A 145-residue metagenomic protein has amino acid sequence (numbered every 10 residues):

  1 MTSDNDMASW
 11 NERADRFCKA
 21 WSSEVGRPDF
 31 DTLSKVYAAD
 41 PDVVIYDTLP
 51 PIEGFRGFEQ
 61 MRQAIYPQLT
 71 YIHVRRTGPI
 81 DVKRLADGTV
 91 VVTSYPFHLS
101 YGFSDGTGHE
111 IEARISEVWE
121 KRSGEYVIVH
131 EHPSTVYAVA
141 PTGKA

Functional and structural regions predicted by a protein language model:
M1-A39, T142-A145: Short, low-complexity N-terminal intrinsically disordered segments enriched in polar/charged residues
M1-A8, L85, S104, K121-S123 (+1 more regions): Short S/T/G/P-rich N-terminal loop/turn motif that feeds into the first structured element of a domain
N11, F30-T89, Y95-P96, E110: A solvent-exposed, acidic/Ser-Thr-rich amphipathic alpha-helical stretch
T48, G106, A140-K144: Short aromatic-enriched loop/helix-cap "lid" or pocket-rim segments at secondary-structure transitions that line
I52, L99-S100, T135: Short, surface-exposed beta-strand-loop junctions and turns on beta-sheet-rich folds
V82-V91, G106-T107, W119-V127: A short, structured loop/turn motif at beta-sheet edges
S94-G102: Generic short beta-strand segments
E110-T142: Short beta-strand edge/turn micro-motifs at domain boundaries
